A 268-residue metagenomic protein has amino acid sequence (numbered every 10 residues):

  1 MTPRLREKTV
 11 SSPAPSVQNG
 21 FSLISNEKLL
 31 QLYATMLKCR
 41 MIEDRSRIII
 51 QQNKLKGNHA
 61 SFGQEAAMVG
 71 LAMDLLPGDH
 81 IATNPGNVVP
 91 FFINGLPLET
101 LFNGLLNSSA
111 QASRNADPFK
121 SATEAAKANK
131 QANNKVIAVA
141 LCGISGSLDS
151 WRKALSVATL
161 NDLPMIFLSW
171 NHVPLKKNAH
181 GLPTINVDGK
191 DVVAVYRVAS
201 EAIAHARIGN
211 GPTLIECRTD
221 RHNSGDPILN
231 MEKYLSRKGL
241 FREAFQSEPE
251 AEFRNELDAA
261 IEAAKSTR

Functional and structural regions predicted by a protein language model:
M1-A67, V139, R218-R268: Conserved acidic/glycine
P3, P13-P15, P77, P90 (+4 more regions): Proline-rich intrinsically disordered, low-complexity coils
M36, D74, L105, A199-A202 (+1 more regions): Alpha-helix boundary/capping residues
M41-D162: Cofactor-binding active-site loop characterized by glycine-rich and histidine/acidic residues
D117-S266: Glycine-rich ThDP/TPP pyrophosphate-binding loop and its adjacent helix/strand module within ThDP-dependent enzymes
